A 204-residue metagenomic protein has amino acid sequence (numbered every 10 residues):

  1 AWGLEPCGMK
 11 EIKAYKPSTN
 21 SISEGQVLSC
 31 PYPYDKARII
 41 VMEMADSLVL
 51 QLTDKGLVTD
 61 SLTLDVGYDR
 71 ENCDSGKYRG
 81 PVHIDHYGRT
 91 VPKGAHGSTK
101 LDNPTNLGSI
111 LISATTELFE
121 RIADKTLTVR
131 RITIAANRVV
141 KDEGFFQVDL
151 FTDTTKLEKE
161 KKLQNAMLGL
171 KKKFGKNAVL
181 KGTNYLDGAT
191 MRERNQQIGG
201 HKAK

Functional and structural regions predicted by a protein language model:
A1-T126: DNA-contacting surface of Y-family translesion DNA polymerases
T90-K204: Acidic, metal-coordinating catalytic segment for phosphate/diphosphate chemistry, firing primarily on the Nudix
